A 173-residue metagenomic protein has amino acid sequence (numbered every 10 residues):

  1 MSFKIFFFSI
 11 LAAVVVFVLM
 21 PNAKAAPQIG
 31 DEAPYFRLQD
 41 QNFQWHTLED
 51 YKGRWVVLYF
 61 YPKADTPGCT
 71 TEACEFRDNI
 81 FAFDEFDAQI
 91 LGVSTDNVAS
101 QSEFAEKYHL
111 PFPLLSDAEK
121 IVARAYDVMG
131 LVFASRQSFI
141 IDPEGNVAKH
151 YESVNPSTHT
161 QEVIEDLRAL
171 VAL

Functional and structural regions predicted by a protein language model:
I5-S9, A13-Y35: N-proximal helix/coil linker or "cap" segments that precede and/or mark the start of modular domains
P27, D40-Q41, I141-D142: Short, acidic, Ser/Thr-enriched surface-loop or helix-capping motifs
E32, F133-S135: Short, small/polar residue-rich loop motifs at catalytic or cofactor-binding pockets
F36-V56: A short beta-strand-turn-helix
E49-T71, F76: Short active-site neighborhood of thiol/selenol oxidoreductases, capturing the structured segment around
T70-Y108, A118-R124: Structural microenvironment flanking redox-active thiols in thiol-disulfide oxidoreductases
S135-L173: Thiol-/selenol-based redox modules, centered on thioredoxin-like and closely related oxidoreductase domains
